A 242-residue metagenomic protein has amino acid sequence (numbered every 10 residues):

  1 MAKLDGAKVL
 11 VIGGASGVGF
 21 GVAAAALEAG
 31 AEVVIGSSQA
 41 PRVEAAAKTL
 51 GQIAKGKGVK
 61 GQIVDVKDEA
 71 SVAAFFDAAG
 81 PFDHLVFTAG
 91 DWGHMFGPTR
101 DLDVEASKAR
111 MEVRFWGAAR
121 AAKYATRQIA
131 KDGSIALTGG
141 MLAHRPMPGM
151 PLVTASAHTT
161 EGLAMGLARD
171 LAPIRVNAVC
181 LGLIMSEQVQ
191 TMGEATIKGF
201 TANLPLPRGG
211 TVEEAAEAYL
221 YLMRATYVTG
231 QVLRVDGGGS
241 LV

Functional and structural regions predicted by a protein language model:
A15-G17: Conserved glycine-rich cofactor-binding loop
A31-A45: Conserved glycine-rich Rossmann-like NAD(P)H-binding loop of the short-chain dehydrogenase/reductase
I53-A70: Rossmann-fold cofactor-recognition segment
V86, A136-T138, V176-V179, V189 (+2 more regions): Hydrophobic structural elements of the Rossmann-like NAD(P)H-binding subdomain that define the short-chain
D91, D101-M111, F115-A121, K131-A172 (+1 more regions): Catalytic loop of short-chain dehydrogenase/reductase
F96-T99, D103-K108, V189, F200: Substrate-binding pocket helix/loop in short-chain dehydrogenase/reductase
L181-N203: A glycine/serine/threonine-rich, flexible loop-to-helix segment that serves as the NAD(P) cofactor-binding "lid"
T211-V235, S240: C-terminal substrate-recognition "lid" of short-chain dehydrogenase/reductases
